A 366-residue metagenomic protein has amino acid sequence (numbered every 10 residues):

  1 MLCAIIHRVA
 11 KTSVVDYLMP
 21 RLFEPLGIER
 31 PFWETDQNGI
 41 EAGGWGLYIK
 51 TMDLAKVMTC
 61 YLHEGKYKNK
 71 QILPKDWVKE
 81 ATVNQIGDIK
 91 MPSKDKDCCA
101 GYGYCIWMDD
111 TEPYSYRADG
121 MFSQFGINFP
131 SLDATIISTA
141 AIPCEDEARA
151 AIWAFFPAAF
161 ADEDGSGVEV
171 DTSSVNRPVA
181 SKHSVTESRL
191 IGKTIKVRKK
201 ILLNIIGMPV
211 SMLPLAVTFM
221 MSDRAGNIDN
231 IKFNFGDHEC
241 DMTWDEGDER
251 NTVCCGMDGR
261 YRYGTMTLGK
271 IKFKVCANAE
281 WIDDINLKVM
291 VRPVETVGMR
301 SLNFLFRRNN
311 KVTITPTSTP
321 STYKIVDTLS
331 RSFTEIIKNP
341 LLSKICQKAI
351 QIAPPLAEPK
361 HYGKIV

Functional and structural regions predicted by a protein language model:
M1-L22, L47, D53-E64, D133-I136: Alpha-helical scaffold elements that line and support the substrate/ligand-binding pocket of soluble hydrolases
Y17-D53: Mid-domain, small-residue-enriched loop/turn segments at the edges of structured enzyme/sensor domains
R30, K79-T139: Active-site Gly/Thr loop motif
G43, K50, W77, Y102 (+2 more regions): Residues that flank catalytic or metal-binding motifs in active/ligand-binding sites
K50-A55, T59, Y67-M91: A conserved catalytic-loop motif detector
G120-V179: Structured C-terminal helix/loop/strand segments within mature extracytoplasmic catalytic/sensor domains
V170-V366: Peripheral terminal and inter-domain segments
